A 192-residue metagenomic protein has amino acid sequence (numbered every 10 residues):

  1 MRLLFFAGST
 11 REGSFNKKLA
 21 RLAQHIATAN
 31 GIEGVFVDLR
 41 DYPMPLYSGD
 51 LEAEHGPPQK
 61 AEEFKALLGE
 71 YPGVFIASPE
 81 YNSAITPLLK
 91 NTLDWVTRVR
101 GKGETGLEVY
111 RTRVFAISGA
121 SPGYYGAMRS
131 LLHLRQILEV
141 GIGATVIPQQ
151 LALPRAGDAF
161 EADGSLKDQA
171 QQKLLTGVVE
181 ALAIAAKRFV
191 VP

Functional and structural regions predicted by a protein language model:
M1-I32: N-terminal beta1-alpha1 ligand-phosphate binding loop
N30-V35, A144: A generic structural motif
V35, A116-S118, L151: Hydrophobic/aromatic beta-strand patches that form the interior of the parallel beta-sheet core in alpha/beta enzyme
L39-P57, A159-E161: N-terminal beta-loop-helix "entrance" segment that forms/cooperates in small-molecule cofactor or anionic ligand
G56-I142: Helix-loop-strand module that forms the ligand-binding subsite of alpha/beta enzymes
A144-P192: Glycine-rich phosphate/pyrophosphate-binding loop and the adjoining helix
